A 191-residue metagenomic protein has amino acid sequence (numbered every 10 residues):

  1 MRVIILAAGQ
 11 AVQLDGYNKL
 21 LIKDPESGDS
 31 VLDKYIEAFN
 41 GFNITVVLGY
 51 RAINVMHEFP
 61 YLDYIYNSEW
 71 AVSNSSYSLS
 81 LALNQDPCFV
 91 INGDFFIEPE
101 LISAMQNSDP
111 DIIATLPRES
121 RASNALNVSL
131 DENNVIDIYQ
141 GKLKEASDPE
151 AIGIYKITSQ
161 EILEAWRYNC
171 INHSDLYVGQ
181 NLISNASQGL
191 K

Functional and structural regions predicted by a protein language model:
M1, F42, D86-P87, P110 (+1 more regions): Short coil/turn segments at beta-strand junctions that form active-site/ligand-binding loops
M1-A52: N-terminal glycine-rich phosphate-binding loop and ensuing alpha1 helix
L14, V55-M56, W166: Hydrophobic packing residues within well-ordered alpha-helices of enzyme cores
D24, V47-G49, I65-S68, G141: Conserved beta-strand termini and adjacent loop/short-helix elements that scaffold enzyme active sites in alpha/beta
M56-E132: Conserved beta-loop-beta/alpha segment of the NTase-like Rossmann-fold superfamily that binds/positions NTPs
E98-H173: Conserved core of the sugar-phosphate nucleotidyltransferase
H173-G179: An accessory alpha-helical subdomain
L182-K191: Catalytic donor-sugar/metal-binding loop of nucleotide-sugar-dependent glycosyltransferases
